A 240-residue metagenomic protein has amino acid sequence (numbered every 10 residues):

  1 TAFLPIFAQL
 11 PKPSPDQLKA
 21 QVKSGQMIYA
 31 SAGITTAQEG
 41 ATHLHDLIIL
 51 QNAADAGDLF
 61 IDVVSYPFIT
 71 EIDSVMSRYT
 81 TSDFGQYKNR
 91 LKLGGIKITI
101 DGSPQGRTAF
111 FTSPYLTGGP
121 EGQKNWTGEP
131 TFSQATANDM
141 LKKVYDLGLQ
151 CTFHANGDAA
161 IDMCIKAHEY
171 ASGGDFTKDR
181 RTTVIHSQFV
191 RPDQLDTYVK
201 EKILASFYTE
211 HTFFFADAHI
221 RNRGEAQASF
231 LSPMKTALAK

Functional and structural regions predicted by a protein language model:
T1-Y79, G94, I98-A160, R180-R181 (+1 more regions): Divalent metal-binding segments
F3-I6, G118-E121, S172-D175, H211-F215: A short alpha-helix capping/helix-coil boundary motif
D46-L47, I161-E169, D196, F215-N222: Histidine/acidic-residue-rich catalytic or RNA/ligand-binding cores of hydrolases and nuclease-related proteins
A53-D62, S82-N89, D146-L147, Y170-R180 (+1 more regions): Secondary-structure transition/capping motifs at alpha-helix termini and the adjoining loop/turn into the next element
S74-I96, V190-K202: Short amphipathic alpha-helices and their capping/turn segments at secondary-structure boundaries
A135-N138, D162, K166, T182 (+2 more regions): Feature representing long, continuous alpha-helical segments
R180-R191: Aromatic- and carboxylate-enriched substrate-binding clefts and catalytic-loop regions of carbohydrate-active enzymes
F189-K240: Active-site-adjacent C-terminal substructures of enzyme catalytic domains
